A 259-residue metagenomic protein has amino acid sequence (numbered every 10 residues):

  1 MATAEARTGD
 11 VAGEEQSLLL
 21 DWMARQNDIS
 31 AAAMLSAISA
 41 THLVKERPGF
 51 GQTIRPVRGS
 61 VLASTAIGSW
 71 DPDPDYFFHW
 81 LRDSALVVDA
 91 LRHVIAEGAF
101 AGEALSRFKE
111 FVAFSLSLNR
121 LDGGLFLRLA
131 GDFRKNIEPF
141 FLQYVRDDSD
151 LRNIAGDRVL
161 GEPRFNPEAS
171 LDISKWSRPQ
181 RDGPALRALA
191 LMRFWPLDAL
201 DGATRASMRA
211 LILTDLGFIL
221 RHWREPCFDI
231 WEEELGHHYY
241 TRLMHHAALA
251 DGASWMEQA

Functional and structural regions predicted by a protein language model:
A2-A259: Acidic, mature catalytic/reactive cores of soluble proteins
